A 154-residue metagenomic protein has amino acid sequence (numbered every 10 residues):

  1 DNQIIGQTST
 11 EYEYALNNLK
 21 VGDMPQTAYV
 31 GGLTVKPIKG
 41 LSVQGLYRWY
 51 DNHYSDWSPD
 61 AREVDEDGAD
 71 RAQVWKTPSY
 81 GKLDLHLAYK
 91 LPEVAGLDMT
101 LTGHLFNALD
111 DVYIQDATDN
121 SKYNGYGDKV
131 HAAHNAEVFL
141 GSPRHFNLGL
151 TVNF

Functional and structural regions predicted by a protein language model:
D1-P59, T151: Gram-negative outer-membrane beta-barrel transporters
D1-Y14, P59-A69, D116-Y126: Flexible, surface-exposed loop regions and adjacent strand-edge segments of Gram-negative outer-membrane beta-barrel
Y14-K20, A69-W75, A133-V138: Extracellular loop and loop/strand-boundary signature of outer-membrane beta-barrel proteins
P25-Y29, S79-L83, L97, S142-F146: Residues that define the transmembrane beta-barrel architecture of outer-membrane proteins
T34, K82-A88, D98-T100: Transmembrane beta-barrel strand/turn architecture of Gram-negative outer membrane proteins
G40, D51-D60, Y89-F154: C-terminal beta-signal and adjacent terminal beta-strands/loops of Gram-negative outer-membrane beta-barrel proteins
V64-A72, G81-A88: Short, local alpha-helical segments
V74-K82, L91, G103: Short, well-ordered coil↔helix boundary/capping segments
